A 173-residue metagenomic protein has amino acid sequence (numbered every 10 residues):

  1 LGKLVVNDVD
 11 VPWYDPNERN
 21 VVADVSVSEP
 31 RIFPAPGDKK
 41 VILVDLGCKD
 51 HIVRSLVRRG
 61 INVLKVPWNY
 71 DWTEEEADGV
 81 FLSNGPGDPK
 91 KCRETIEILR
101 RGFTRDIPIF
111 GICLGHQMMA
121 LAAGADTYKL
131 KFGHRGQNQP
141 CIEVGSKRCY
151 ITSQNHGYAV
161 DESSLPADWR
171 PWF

Functional and structural regions predicted by a protein language model:
L1-Y70, E75, P89, E97: RNA-binding accessory domains that recognize and position tRNA/RNA substrates
D45, V80, C113: Residue-level signal for inorganic ion chemistry
R59, D78, R105-D106, A167: Structured helix-beta-strand junction loops
E75-L82: Short acidic/histidine-rich motifs immediately flanking catalytic phosphotransfer sites in two-component signaling
N84-E162: Cysteine-nucleophile active-site neighborhood
D168-F173: Short, Gly/Ser/Thr-enriched beta-strand-loop segments that form substrate-interacting elements of hydrolase/peptidase
